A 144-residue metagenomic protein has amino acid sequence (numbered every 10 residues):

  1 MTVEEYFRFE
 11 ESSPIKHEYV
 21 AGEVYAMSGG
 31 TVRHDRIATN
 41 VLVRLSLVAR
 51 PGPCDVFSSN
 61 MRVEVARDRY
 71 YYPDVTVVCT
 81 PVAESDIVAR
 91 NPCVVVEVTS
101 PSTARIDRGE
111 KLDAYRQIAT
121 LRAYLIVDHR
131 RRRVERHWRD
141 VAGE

Functional and structural regions predicted by a protein language model:
M1-E144: Gly/Pro/Ser/Thr-rich low-complexity, intrinsically disordered segments predominantly at protein N-termini
